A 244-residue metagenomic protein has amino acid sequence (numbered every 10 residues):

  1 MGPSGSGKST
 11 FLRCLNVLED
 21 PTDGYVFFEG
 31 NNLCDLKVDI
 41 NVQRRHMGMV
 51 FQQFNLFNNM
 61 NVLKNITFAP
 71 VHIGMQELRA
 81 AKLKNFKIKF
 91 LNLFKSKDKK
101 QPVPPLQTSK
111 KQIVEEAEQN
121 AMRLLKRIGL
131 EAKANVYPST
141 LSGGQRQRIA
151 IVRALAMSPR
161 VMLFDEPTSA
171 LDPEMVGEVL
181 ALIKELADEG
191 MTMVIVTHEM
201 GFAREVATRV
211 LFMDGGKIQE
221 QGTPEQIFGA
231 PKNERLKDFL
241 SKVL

Functional and structural regions predicted by a protein language model:
M1-P224: ABC family nucleotide-binding domain
Q221, E225-L244: C-terminal boundary and immediately downstream tail of ABC-type ATPase nucleotide-binding domains
